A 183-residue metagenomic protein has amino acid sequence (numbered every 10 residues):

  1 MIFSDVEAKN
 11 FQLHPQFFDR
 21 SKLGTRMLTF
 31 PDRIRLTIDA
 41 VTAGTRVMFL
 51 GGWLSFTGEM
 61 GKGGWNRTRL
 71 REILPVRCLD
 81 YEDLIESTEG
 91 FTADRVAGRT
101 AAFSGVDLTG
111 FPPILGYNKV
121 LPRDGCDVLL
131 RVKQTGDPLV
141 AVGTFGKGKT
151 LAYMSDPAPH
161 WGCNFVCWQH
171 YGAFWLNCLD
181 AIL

Functional and structural regions predicted by a protein language model:
M1-G64: Helical hinge/lid and interdomain linker segments adjacent to catalytic or ligand-binding clefts that mediate domain
R20-K22, R67-R69, T92, K147-T150 (+1 more regions): Short, low-complexity, polar/charged sequence segments that are solvent-exposed and flexible
T25-R33, R131-K133, H170, F174: Soluble or luminal CAZymes and related metallo-dependent hydrolases
R35-D39, T68, E72, L176 (+1 more regions): Solvent-exposed, polar/charged alpha-helical surfaces in well-ordered, non-transmembrane soluble domains, broadly
T37-A40, L115-G116, K147: Catalytic cores of nucleotide-enabled group-transfer and carboxylate-activating enzymes in metabolic and assembly-line
T37-I38, V140-V142: Short amphipathic alpha-helices and their capping/turn segments at secondary-structure boundaries
T42, R46-G136: An acidic, glycine-rich "communication" segment
R46, R123-D127, Q134-D137, T144-L183: Extracellular ligand-binding/catalytic regions of CAZymes and related secreted enzymes and adhesion modules
